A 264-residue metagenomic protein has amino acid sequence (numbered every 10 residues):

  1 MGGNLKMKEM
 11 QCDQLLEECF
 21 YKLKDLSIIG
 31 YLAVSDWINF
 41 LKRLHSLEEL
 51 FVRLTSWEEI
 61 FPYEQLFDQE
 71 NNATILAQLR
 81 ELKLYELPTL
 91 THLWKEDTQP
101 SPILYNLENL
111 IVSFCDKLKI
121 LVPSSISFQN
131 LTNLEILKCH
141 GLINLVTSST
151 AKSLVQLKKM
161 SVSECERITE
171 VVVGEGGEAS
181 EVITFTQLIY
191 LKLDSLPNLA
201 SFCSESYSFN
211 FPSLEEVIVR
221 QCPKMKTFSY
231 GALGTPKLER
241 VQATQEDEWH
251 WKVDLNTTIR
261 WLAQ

Functional and structural regions predicted by a protein language model:
M1-Q264: Innate immune receptor modules and recognition interfaces
